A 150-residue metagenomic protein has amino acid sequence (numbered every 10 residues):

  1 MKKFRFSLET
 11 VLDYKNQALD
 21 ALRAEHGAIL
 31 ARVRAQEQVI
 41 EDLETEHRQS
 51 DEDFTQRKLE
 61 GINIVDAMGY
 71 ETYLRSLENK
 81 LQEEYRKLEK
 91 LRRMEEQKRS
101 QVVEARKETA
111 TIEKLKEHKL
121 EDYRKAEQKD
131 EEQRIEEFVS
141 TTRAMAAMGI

Functional and structural regions predicted by a protein language model:
M1-I150: Charge-rich amphipathic alpha-helical interaction elements
